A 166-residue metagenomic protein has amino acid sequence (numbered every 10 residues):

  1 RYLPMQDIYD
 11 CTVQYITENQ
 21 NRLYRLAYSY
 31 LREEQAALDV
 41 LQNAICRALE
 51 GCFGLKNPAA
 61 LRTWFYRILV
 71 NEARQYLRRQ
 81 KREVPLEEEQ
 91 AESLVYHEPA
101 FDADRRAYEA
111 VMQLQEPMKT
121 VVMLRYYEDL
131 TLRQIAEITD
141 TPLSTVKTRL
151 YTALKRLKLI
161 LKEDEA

Functional and structural regions predicted by a protein language model:
Y2-R25, L38, K119: A short, charge-rich alpha-helical start-of-domain segment used by transcription regulators
Y15-E34, E50-G51, V111, K162-E163: Amphipathic, Lys/Arg- and hydrophobic-enriched alpha-helical face
L23, A27, A37-A48, I68 (+3 more regions): Short, small-hydrophobic-rich alpha-helical interface motif
N43-A60, R79-Q80, I160: Sigma70-family region 2
F53-K56, R67-E87, T152: Arg/Lys-rich amphipathic alpha helix in sigma70-family domain 2
V70, T139-E163: DNA-recognition helix of helix-turn-helix
Q75, R82-V111, T131: Internal acidic/polar
V121-R125: A short pre-motif secondary-structure segment
